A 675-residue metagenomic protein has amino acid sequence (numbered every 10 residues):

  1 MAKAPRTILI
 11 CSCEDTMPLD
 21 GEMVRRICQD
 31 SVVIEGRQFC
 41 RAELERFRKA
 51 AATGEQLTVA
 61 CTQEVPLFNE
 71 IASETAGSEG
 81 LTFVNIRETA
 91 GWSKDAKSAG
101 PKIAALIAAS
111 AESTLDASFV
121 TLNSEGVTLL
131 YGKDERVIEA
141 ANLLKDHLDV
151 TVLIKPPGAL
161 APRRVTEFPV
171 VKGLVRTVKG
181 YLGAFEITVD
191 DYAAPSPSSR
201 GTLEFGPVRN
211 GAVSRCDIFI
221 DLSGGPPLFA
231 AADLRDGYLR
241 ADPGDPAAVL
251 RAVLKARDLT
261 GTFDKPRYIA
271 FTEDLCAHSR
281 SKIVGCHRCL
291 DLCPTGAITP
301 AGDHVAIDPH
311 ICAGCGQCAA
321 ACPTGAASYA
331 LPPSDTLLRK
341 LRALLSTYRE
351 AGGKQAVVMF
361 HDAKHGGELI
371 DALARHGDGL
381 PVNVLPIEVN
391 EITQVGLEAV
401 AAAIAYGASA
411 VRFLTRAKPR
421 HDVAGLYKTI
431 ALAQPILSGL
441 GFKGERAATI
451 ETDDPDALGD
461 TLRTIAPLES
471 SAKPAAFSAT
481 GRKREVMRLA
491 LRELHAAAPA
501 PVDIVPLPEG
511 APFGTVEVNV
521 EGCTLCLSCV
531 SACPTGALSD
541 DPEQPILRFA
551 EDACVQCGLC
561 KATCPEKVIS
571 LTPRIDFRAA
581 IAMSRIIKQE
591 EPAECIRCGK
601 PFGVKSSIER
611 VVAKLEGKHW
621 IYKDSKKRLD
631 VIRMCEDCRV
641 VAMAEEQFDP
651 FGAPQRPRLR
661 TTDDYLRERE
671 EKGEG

Functional and structural regions predicted by a protein language model:
A2-K3, T121-N123, D274, Q317-G407 (+2 more regions): Flanking helices and flexible, charged tails adjoining ferredoxin-like Fe-S electron-transfer domains in multi-subunit
A2-L292, G296, Q355-L369, A424-G425 (+5 more regions): Ferredoxin-type iron-sulfur electron-transfer modules and their immediate structural context
E55-Q56, D217, V357, V384 (+3 more regions): Conserved acidic residues
C293, A321-C322, A532-C533, T563-C564: Cysteine-centered loop/knuckle micro-motif
G296-A297, G316, G325-A326, L527 (+3 more regions): Glycine-centered, phosphate/nucleic-acid-interacting loop/turn motifs that mediate DNA/RNA or nucleotide
A301-R342, A417-T429, R446-D453: Terminal amphipathic helices with adjacent charged low-complexity linkers/tails
H304-C315, V518-C523, I546-Q556, S584-R585 (+2 more regions): Flexible gly/pro/ser-rich segments immediately N-terminal to CXXCH heme-c attachment motifs in exported/periplasmic
V382-L385, A408-S409, R416, L426-E451: Long C-terminal interaction/binding lobes of large macromolecular proteins
